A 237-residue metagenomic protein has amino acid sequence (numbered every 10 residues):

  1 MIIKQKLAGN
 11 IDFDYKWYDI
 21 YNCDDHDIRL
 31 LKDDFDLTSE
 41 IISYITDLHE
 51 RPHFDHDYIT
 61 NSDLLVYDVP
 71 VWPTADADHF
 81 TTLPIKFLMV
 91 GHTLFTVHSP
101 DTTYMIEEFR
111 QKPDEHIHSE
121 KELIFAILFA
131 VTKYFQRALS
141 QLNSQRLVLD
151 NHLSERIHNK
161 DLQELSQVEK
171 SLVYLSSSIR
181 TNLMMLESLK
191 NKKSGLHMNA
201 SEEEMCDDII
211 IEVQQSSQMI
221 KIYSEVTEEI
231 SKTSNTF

Functional and structural regions predicted by a protein language model:
M1-E115, T181, M185-M198: Helix-boundary and N-terminal cytosolic regulatory elements
D12-D14, L123, K160: A short, structure-level motif marking secondary-structure boundaries and short turns
Y21-D25, L139, N143, E169 (+1 more regions): Generic detection of long, well-ordered alpha-helical segments
H92, V148-D150, I157-F237: Membrane-associated alpha-helical segments
T102-K121, L147-V148, L153-R156: A short, charged helix-loop
P113-V131, F135, N199-M205, I209: Long, non-coiled-coil amphipathic alpha-helical linker/lever segments that couple catalytic cores to other domains
E115-S119, Q141, S178, M219-I222: A generic short alpha-helical patch detector that favors 3-5-residue windows in or near N-terminal regions
I127-L128, T132-L153: Juxtamembrane/interface alpha-helical elements of multi-pass membrane proteins
